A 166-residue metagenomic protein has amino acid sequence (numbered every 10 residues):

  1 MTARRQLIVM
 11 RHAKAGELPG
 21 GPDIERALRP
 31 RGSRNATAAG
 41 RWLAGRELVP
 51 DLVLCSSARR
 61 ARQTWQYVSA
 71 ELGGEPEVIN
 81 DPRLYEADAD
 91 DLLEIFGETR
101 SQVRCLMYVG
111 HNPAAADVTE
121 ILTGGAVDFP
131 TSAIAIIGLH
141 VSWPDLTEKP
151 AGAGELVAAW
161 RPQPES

Functional and structural regions predicted by a protein language model:
M1-R5, Q163-S166: Short, low-complexity, intrinsically disordered N-terminal peptides in bacterial proteins
T2-R83, A87, D91, A126-F129: Active-site-proximal alpha-helix that buttresses catalytic centers in soluble enzyme cores
P50, S101-C105: Short, high-confidence coil segments that cap the C-terminus of an alpha-helix and link into the following beta-strand
L93-E98, W143: Short, surface-exposed amphipathic charged segments that create phosphate/polyanion-binding patches used for binding
R104-I121: A glycine-rich beta-strand to alpha-helix segment that forms a phosphate/ribose-binding loop at ligand/cofactor sites
G125-E155: Domain-level recognition of soluble alpha/beta enzyme cores, biased toward histidine phosphatases/phosphomutases
A153-E165: Short, solvent-exposed aromatic-acidic interface loops
